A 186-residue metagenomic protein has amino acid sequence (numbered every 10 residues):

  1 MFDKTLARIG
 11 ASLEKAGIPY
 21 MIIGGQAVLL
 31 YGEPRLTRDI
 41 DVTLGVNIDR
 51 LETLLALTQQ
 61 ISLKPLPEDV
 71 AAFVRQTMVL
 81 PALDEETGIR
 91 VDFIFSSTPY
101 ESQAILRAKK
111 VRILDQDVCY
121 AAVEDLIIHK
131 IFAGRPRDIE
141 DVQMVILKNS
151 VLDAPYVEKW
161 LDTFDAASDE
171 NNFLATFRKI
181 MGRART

Functional and structural regions predicted by a protein language model:
M1-T186: Compositionally biased terminal segments of proteins
